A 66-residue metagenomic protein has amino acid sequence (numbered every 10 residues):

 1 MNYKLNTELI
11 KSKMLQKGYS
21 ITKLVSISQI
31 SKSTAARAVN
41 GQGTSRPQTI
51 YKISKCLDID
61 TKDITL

Functional and structural regions predicted by a protein language model:
M1-S20: A short, Lys/Arg-rich alpha-helix, primarily the initiator
M14, V25, S54: The alpha-helix within a helix-turn-helix
I21, K32, P47-I50: Helix-turn-helix DNA-binding elements, focusing on the entry/boundary residues of the two helices that contact DNA
K23, T34-A36, D63: Residues in the helix-turn-helix
Q29-T44: Recognition helix of helix-turn-helix/homeodomain-like DNA-binding domains that insert into the DNA major groove
Q42-K55: Short, basic-rich loop-to-helix N-cap that marks the start of a DNA-contacting helix
D58-L66: Short C-terminal boundary/hinge segments that cap the last helix of small helical domains
